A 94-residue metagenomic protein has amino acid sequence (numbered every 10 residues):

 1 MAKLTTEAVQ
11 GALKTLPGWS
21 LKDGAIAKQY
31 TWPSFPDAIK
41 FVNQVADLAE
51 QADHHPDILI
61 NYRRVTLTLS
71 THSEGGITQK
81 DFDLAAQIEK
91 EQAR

Functional and structural regions predicted by a protein language model:
M1-F35: N-terminal first-folded block
G18-L21, A46-P56, A93-R94: Short arginine-rich
G24-I26, T31, R63-V65, E74 (+1 more regions): Short capping/connector residues at structural and topological boundaries
S34-V42: Short amphipathic alpha-helices within nucleic acid-binding modules
N43-Q44, A86: Solvent-exposed alpha-helix faces
A49-I60, T66-S70: Mid-chain, well-packed structural core segment of small domains
T66-A93: C-terminal structural segments of small proteins and small subunits
